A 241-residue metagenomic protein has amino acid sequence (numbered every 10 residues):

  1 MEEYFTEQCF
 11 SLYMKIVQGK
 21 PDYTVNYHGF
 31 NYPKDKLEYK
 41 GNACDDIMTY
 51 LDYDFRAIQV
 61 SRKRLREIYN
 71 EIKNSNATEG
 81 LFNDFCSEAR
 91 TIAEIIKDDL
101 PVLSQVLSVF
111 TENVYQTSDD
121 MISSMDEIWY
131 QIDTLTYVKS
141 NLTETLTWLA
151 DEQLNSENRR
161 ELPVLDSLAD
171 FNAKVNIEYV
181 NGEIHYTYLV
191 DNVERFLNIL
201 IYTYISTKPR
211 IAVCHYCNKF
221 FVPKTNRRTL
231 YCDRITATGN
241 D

Functional and structural regions predicted by a protein language model:
M1-K224: Short helix-coil boundary/hinge micro-motifs
N226-D241: Cysteine-rich micro-motifs
